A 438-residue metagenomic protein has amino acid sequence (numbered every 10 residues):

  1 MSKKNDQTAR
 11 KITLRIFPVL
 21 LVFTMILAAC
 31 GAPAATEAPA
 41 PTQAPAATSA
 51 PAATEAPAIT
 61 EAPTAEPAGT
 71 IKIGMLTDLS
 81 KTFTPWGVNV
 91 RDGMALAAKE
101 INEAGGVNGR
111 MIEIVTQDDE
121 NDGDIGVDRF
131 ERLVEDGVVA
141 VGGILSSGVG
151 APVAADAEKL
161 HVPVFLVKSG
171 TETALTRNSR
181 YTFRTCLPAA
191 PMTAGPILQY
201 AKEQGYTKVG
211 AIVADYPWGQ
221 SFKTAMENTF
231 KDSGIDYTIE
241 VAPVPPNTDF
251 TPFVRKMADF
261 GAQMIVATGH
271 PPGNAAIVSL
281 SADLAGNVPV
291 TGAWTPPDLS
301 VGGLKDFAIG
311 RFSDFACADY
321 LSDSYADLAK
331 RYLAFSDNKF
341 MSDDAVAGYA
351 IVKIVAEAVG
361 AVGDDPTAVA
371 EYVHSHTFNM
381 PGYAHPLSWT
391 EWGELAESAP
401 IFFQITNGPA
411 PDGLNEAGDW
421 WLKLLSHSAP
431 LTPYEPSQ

Functional and structural regions predicted by a protein language model:
T24-A29: C-terminal motif of bacterial Sec signal peptides marking the signal peptidase cleavage site
G31-P39: Bacterial lipoprotein signal-peptidase II cleavage site
P51, P57, P85-N108, T224-D232: Short, polar/charged alpha-helical segment
G74-G93, Q117-D124, L145-G148, I212-S221 (+1 more regions): Extracytoplasmic "Venus flytrap"
P85-D92, A104-T173, P243-F250, H270-A276 (+1 more regions): Beta-alpha junction/loop-to-helix N-cap segments that form part of ligand/metal-binding clefts
D124, V138-V241, N287-I309, S313-D314: Extracytoplasmic ligand/sensor domains, especially the bilobed periplasmic-binding protein
L187, V278-Y349, V359, L422-S437: Extracellular/periplasmic periplasmic-binding protein-like sensory domains
F378-Q438: Solvent-exposed, acidic/polar segments of extracytosolic/periplasmic ligand-binding ectodomains
